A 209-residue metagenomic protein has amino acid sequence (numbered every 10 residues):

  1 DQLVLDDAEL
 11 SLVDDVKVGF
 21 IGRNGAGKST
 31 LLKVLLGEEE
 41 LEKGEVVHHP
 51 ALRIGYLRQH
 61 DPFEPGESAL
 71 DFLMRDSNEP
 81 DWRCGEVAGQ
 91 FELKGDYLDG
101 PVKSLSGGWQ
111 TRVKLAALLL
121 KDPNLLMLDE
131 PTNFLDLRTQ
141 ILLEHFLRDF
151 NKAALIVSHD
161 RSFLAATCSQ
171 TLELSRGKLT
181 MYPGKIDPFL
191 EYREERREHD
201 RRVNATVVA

Functional and structural regions predicted by a protein language model:
D1-A205: ABC ATP-binding cassette signature C-motif
V208-A209: Short cytosolic helices in intracellular loops of multi-pass membrane proteins
